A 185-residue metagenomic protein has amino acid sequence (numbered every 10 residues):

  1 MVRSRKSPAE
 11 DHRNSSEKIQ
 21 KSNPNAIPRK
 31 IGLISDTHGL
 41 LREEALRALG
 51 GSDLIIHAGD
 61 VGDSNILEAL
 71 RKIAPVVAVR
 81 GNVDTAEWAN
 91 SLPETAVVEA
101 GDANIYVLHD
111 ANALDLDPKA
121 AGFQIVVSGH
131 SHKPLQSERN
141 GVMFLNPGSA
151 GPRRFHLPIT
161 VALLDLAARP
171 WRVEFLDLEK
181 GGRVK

Functional and structural regions predicted by a protein language model:
V2-D11, K18, N25-A100, N104: Core catalytic region of metal-dependent phosphoesterases/phosphodiesterases, especially metallo-beta-lactamase-like
R3-D11, K18-P28, V97-G101, L145-K185: Binuclear metal-dependent phosphoesterase catalytic core
I34, D110, L176-L178: Generic beta-structure capping elements
H38, G62, V83, N112 (+3 more regions): Residue-level detector of flexible, active-site-proximal loop/helix-junction positions within diverse enzyme catalytic
E44-A45, E68, A89-S91, D117-K119 (+3 more regions): Short, well-ordered secondary-structure micro-motifs
V77, N104-Y106, A111-E174: Conserved beta-sheet core of the metallophosphoesterase superfamily
